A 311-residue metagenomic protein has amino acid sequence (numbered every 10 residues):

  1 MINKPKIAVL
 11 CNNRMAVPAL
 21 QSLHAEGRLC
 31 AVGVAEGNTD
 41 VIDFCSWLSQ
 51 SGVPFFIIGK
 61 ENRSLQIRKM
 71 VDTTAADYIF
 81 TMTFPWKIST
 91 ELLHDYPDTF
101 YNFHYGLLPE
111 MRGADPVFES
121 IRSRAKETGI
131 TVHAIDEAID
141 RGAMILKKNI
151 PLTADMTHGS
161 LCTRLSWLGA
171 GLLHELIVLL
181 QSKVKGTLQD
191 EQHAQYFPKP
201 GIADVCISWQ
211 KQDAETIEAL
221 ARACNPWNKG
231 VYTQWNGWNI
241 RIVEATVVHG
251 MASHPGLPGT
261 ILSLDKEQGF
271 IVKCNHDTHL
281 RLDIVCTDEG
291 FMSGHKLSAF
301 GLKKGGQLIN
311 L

Functional and structural regions predicted by a protein language model:
M1-W227, Y232, K266-E267, C274-R281 (+1 more regions): One-carbon transfer enzymes
C224-K273: C-terminal substrate-binding/catalytic lobe of Rossmann-fold NAD(P)-dependent oxidoreductases
